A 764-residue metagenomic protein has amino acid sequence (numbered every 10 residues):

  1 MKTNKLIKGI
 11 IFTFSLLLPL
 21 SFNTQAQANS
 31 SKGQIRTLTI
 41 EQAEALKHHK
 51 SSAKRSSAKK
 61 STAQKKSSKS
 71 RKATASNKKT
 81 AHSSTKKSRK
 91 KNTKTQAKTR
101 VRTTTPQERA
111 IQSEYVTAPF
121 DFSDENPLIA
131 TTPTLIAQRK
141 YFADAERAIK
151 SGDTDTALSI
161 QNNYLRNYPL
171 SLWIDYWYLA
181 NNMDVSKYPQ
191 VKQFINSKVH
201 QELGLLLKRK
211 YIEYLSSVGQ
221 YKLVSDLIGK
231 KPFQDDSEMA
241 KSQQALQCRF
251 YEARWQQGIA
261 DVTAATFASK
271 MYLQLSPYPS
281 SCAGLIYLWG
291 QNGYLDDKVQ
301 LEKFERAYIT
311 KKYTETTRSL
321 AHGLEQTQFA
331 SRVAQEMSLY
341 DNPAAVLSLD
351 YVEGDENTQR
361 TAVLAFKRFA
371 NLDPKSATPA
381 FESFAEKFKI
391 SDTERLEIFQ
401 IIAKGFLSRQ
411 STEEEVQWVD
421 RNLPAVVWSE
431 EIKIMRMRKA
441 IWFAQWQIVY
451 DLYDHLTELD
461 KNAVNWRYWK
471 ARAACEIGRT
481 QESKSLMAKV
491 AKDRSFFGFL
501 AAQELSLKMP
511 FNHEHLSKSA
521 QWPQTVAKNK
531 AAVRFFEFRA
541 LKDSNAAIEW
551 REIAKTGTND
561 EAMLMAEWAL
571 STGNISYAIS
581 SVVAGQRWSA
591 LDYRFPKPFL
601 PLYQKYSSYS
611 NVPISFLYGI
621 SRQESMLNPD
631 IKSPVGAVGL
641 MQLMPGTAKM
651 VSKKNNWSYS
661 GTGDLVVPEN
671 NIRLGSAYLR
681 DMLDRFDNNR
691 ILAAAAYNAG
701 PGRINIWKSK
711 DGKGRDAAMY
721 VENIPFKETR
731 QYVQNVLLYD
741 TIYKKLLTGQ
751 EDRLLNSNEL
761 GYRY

Functional and structural regions predicted by a protein language model:
I11-S21: Bacterial N-terminal signal peptides
A26-K90, K94-P106, A110-I111: N-terminal propeptides/low-complexity segments immediately following signal peptides in secreted or periplasmic proteins
P133-Y141, G152-D153, R166-W173, V185-K187 (+19 more regions): Generic helix N-cap/helix-start motif at coil->alpha-helix transitions
R147, W177, N181, Y214 (+9 more regions): Residue-level signature for tetratricopeptide repeat
S151, N181, V185, Y214 (+8 more regions): Structural motif corresponding to the intra-repeat A-B loop/turn of tetratricopeptide repeats
T156-N162, S186-K198, K222-P232, D261-Q274 (+12 more regions): Alpha-helical repeat scaffolds
N167, Y176, S383-E386, Q417 (+6 more regions): Catalytic glycan-binding domains that act on GlcNAc-containing polysaccharides
Y178-A180, I195-N196, K208-E213, S217 (+2 more regions): Alpha-helical adaptor scaffolds
